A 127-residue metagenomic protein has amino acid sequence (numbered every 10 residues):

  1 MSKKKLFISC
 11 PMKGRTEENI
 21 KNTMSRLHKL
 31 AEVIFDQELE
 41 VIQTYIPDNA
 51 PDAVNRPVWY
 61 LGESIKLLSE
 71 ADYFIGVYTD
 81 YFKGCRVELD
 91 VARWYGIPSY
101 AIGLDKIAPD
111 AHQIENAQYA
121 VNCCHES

Functional and structural regions predicted by a protein language model:
M1-S127: Conserved catalytic or regulatory cores that recognize and/or transform ribose-phosphate-containing ligands
